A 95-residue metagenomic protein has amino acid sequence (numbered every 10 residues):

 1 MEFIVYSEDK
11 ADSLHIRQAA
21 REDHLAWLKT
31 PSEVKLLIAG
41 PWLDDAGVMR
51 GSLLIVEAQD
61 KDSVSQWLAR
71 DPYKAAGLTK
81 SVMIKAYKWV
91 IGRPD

Functional and structural regions predicted by a protein language model:
M1-D95: Conserved, structured core segments of small domains
